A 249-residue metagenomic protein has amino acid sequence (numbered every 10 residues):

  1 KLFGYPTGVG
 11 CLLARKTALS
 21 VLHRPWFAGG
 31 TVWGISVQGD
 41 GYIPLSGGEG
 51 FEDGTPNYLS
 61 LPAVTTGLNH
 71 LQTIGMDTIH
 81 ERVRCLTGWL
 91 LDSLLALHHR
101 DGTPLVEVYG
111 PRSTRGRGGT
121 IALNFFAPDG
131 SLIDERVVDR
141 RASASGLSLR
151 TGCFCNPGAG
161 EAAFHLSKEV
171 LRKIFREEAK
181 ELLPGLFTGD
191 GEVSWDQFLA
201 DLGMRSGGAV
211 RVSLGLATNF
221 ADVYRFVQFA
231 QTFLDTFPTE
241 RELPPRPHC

Functional and structural regions predicted by a protein language model:
K1-C249: Pyridoxal 5′-phosphate
